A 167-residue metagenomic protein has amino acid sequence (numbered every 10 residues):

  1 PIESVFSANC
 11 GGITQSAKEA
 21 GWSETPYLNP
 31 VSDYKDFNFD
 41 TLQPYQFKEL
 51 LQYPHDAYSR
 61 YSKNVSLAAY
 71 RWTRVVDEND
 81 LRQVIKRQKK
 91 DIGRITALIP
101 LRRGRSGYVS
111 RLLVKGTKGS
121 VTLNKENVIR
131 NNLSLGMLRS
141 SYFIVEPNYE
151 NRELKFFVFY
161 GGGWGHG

Functional and structural regions predicted by a protein language model:
P1-G167: Conserved, single-site charged/polar hotspot
